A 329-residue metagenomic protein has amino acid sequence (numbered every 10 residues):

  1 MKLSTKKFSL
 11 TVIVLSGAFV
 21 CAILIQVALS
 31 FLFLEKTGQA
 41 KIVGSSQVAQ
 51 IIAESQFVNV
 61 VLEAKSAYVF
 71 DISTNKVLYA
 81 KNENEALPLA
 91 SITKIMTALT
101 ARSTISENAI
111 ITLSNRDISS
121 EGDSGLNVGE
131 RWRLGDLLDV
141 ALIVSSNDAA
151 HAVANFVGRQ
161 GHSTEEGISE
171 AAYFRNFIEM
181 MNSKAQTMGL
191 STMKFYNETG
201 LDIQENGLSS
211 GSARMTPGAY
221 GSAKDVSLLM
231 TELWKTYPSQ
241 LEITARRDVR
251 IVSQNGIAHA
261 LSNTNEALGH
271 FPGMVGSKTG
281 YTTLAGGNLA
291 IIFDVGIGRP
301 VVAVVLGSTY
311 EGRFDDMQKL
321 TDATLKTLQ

Functional and structural regions predicted by a protein language model:
K7, T11, A18, G38-A64 (+2 more regions): Penicillin-recognizing serine hydrolase domain
V12-A28: Hydrophobic membrane-insertion alpha-helices, especially the h-region of bacterial N-terminal signal peptides
S30-S91, S103, E107-A109, F174 (+1 more regions): Beta-lactamase-like hydrolase cores
A53, A80-S91, E121-D123, V275-T279 (+1 more regions): N-terminal post-signal-peptidase region of extra-cytosolic proteins
K76-N82, I105, S146, H151 (+1 more regions): Acidic/histidine-rich, surface-exposed loop or edge segments in extracytoplasmic proteins
Y79-T100, I110-I111, G122, V128 (+2 more regions): Short active-site loop at a secondary-structure junction that contains or immediately precedes the catalytic residue(s)
T93, S106-W132, A245-N255: Short, glycine/proline-biased beta-turn/loop segments that scaffold the active-site neighborhood
T112-G122, R131, V144-S145, A152-A171: Peptidoglycan glycan-strand catalytic modules in the bacterial/periplasmic cell-wall system
